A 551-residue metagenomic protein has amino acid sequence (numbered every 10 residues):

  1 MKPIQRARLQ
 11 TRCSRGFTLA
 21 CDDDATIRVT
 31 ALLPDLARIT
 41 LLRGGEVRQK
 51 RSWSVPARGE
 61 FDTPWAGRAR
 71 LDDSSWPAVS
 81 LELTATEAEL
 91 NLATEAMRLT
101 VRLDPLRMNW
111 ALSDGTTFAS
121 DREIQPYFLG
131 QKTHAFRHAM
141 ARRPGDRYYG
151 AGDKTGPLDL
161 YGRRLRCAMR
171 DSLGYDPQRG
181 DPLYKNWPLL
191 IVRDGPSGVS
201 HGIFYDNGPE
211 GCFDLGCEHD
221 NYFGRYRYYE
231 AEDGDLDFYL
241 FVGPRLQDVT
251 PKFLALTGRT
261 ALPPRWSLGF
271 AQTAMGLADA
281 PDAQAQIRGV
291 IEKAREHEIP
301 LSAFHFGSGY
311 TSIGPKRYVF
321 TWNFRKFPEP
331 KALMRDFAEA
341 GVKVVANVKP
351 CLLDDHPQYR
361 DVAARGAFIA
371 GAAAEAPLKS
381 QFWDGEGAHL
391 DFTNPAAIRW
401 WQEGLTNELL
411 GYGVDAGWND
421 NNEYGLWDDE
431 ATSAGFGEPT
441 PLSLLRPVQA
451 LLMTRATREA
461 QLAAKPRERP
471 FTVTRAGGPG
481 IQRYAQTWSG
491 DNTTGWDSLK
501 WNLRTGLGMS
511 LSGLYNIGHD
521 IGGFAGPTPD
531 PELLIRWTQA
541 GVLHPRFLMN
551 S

Functional and structural regions predicted by a protein language model:
M1-S267, A271-M275, D282-E292, F306 (+5 more regions): N-terminal accessory segment at the very beginning of proteins
F61, W65-R68, S302-S551: Aromatic- and carboxylate-enriched substrate-binding clefts and catalytic-loop regions of carbohydrate-active enzymes
A96, D153, L165, Y229-A231 (+5 more regions): Generic secretory/membrane-interface signal
G258-A261, R295-E298, G506-L511: Acidic (Asp/Glu)-rich catalytic clusters
A274-A278, I521-G523: A generic structural motif
A280-E296, I398-N407, L503: Short, acidic/polar
